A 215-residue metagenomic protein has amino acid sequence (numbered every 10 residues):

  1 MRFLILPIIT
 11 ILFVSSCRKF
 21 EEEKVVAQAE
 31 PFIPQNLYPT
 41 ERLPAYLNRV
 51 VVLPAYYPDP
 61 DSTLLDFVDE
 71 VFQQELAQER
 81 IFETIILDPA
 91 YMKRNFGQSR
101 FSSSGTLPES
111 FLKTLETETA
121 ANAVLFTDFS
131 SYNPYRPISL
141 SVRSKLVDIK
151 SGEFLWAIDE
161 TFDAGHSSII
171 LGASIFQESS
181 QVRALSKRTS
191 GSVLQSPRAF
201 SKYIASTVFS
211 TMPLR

Functional and structural regions predicted by a protein language model:
M1-S15: Sec-dependent bacterial lipoprotein signal peptides
C17-L47, E118, P137-S139, D148-R215: C-terminal/domain-edge helix-coil "capping" segments
I33-Y38, T106-L112, F126-S130: N-terminal post-signal-peptidase region of extra-cytosolic proteins
L47-P54, D59-V124, I204-R215: N-terminal segment of the mature soluble domain
R49-P54, V124-D128, S141-K145, A157: Soluble periplasmic/extracytoplasmic beta-strand elements of cell-envelope proteins
D59-T63, S131-I138: Solvent-exposed loop/turn segments connecting transmembrane beta-strands in outer-membrane beta-barrel proteins
K93, N133, A164: Feature marks short, surface-exposed loop/turn motifs that line or immediately flank catalytic pockets and channel
F129-Y132, I149: Beta-hairpin (beta-strand-turn-beta-strand) motif
